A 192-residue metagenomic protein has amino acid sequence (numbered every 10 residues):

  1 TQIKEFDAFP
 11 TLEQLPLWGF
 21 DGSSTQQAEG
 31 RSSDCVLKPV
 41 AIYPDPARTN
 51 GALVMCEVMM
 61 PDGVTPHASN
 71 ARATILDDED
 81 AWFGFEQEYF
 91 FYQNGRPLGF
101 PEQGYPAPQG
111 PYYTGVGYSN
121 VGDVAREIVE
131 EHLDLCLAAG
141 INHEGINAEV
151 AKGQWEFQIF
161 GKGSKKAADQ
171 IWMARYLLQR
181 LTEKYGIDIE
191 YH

Functional and structural regions predicted by a protein language model:
T1-A148, K166-M173, I187: ATP/Mg2+-dependent ligation/transfer catalytic cores
G110-Y113, W155-I159: A short alpha-helix capping/helix-coil boundary motif
G145-Q158: Active-site-proximal, well-structured secondary-structure segments within enzyme catalytic domains
Q158, A167-M173, Q179-Y191: Gly/Pro-rich turn-and-neighbor structural signature
G161-G163: Conserved short loop/turn motifs at secondary-structure junctions
